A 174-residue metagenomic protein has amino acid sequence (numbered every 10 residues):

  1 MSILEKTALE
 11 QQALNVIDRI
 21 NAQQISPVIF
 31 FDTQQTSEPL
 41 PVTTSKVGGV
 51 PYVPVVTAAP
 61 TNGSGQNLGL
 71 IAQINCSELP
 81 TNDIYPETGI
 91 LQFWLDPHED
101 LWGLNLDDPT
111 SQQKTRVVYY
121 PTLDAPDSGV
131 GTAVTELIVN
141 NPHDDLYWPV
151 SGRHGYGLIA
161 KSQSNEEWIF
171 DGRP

Functional and structural regions predicted by a protein language model:
M1-P174: Preference for intrinsically disordered or flexible, low-complexity segments and adjacent hinge/connector residues
